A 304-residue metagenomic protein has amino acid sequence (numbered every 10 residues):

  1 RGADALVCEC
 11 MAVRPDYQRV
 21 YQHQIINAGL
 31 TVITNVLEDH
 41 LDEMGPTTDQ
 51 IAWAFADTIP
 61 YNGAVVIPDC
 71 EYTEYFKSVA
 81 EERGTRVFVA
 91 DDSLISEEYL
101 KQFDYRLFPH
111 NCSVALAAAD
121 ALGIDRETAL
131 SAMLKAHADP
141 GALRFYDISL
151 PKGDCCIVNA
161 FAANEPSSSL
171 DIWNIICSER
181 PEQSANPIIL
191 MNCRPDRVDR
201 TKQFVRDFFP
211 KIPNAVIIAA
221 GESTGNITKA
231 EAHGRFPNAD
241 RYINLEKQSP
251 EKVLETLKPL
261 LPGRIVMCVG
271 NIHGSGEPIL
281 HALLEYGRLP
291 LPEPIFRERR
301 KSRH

Functional and structural regions predicted by a protein language model:
R1-T31, N35-A52: ATP-dependent carboxylate-amine ligase catalytic core
G2, I25-A28, P60-Y61, K152 (+2 more regions): Short loop/turn elements that form and flank the Walker-type P-loop nucleotide-binding site in RecA-like NTPase cores
C10-A12, V36-L37, C70, A162 (+1 more regions): Anionic group-transfer/hydrolysis microenvironments
N27, Y61, R83, P213 (+1 more regions): Short, structured coil segments at secondary-structure junctions
L30-N35, N62-P68: Conserved beta-strand/loop subsegment of P-loop NTPase cores
L41-A52, A56, G63-S167: Adenine nucleotide phosphate-binding catalytic loops in nucleotide-utilizing enzymes
A121-I124, S131-A142, Y146-H304: ATP-dependent carboxylate-amine ligase
